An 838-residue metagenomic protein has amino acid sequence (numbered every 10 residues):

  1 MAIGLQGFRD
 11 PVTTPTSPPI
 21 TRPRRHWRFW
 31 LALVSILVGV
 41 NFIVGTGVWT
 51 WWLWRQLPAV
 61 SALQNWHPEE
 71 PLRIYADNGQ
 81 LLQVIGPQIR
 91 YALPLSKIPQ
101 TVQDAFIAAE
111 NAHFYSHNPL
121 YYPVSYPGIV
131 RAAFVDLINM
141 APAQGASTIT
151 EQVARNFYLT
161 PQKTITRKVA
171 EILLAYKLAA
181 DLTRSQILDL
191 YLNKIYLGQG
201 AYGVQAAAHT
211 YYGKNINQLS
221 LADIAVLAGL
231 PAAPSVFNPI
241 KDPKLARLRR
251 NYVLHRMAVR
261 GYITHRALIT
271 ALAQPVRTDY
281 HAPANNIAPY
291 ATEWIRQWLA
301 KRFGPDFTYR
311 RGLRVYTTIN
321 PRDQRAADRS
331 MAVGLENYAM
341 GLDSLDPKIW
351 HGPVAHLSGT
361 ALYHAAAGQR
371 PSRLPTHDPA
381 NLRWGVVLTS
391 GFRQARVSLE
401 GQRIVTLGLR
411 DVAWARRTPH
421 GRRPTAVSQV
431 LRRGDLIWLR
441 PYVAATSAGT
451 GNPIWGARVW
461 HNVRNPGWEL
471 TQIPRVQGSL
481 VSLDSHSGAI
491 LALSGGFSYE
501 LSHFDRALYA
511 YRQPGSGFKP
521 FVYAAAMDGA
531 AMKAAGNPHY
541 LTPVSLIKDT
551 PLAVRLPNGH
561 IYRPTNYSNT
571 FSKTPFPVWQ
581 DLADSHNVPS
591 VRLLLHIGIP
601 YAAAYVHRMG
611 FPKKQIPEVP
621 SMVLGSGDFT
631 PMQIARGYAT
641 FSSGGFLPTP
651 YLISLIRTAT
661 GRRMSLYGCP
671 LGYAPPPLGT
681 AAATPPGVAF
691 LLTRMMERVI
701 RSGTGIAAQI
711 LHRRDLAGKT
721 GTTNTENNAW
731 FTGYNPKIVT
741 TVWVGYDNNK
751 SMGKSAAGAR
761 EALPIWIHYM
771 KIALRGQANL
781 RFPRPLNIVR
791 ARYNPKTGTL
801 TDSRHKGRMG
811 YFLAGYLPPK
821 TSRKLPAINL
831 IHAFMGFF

Functional and structural regions predicted by a protein language model:
A2-I74, H113, D136-L137: N-terminal type II signal-anchor transmembrane helix that functions as the membrane-insertion/stop-transfer segment
G47, N139-E400, L593, H607-R608 (+4 more regions): Non-catalytic, structured segments within soluble enzyme domains
V102, T317, P321-V333, G359-S482 (+5 more regions): A penicillin-recognizing enzyme superfamily signal
F106-I107, N111, M257, A327 (+8 more regions): Active-site SXXK
S116-G128, Y202-Q205, T264-A267, G451 (+5 more regions): Short, well-structured active-site flanking segments
V135-K163, K214-N217, H281, N285-I287 (+5 more regions): Conserved catalytic neighborhood of penicillin-recognizing serine enzymes
L431, L436-Y442, G451, N465-P466 (+5 more regions): Short, glycine/proline-biased beta-turn/loop segments that scaffold the active-site neighborhood
I561-N566, G598-R636: Mid-domain, small-residue-enriched loop/turn segments at the edges of structured enzyme/sensor domains
